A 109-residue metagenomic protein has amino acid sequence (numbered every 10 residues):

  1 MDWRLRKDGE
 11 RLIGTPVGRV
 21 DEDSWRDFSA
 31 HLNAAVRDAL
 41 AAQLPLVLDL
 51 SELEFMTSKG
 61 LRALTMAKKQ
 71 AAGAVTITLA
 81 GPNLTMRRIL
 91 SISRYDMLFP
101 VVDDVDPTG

Functional and structural regions predicted by a protein language model:
M1-T15: Short beta-strand/loop segment at the start of cytosolic alpha/beta domains
D8, V17-R19, P82, D104: Generic beta-structure capping elements
V20-F99: Amphipathic alpha-helical interaction surfaces in cytosolic regulatory modules
P100-T108: Short acidic-hydrophobic, aromatic-tinged amphipathic segments that line or gate anion-handling sites
